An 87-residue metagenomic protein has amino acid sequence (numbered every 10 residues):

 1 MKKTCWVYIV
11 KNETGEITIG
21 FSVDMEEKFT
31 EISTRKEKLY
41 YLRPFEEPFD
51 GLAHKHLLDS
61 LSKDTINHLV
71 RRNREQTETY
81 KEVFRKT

Functional and structural regions predicted by a protein language model:
M1-L42, E46, D50-H56, L69-T87: GIY-YIG nuclease catalytic motif and its immediate N-terminal context
D59: Catalytic/regulatory signature loops of cyclic-dinucleotide turnover enzymes and related class III nucleotidyl cyclases
S62-K63: A common structural junction motif
